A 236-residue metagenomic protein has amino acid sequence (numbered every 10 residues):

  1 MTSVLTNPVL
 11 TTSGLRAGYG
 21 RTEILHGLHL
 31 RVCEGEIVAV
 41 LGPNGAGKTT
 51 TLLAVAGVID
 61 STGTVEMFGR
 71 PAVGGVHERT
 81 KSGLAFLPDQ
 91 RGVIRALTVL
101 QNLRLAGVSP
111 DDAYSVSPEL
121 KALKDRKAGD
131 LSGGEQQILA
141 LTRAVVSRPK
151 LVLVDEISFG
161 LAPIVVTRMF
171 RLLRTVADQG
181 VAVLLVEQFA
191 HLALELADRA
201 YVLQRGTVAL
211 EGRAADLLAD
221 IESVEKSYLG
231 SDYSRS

Functional and structural regions predicted by a protein language model:
T2-S236: Glycine-rich phosphate-binding loops of nucleotide-dependent enzymes
